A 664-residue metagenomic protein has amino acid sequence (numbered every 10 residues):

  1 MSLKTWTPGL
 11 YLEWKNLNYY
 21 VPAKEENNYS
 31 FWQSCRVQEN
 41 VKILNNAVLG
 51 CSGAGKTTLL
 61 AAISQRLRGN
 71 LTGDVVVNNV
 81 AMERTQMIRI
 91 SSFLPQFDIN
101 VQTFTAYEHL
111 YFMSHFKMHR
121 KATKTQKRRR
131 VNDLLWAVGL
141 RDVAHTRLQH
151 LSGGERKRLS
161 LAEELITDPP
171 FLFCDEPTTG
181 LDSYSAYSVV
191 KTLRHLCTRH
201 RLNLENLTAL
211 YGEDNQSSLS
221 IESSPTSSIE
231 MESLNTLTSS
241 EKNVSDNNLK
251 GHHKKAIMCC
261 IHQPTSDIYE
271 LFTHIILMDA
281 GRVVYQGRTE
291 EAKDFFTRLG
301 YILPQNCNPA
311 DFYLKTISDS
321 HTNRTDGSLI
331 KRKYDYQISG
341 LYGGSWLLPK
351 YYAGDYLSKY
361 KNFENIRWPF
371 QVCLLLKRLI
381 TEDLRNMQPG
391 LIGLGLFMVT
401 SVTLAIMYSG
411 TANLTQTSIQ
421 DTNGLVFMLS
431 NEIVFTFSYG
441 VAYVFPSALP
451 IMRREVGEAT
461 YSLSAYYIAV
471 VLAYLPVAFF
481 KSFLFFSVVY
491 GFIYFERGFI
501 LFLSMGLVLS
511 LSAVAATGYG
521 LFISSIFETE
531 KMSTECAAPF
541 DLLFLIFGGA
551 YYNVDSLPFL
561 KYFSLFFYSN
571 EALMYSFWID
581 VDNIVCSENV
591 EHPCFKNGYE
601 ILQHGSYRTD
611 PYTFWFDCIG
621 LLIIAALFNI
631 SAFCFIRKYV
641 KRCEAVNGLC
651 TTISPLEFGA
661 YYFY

Functional and structural regions predicted by a protein language model:
M1-K42, C51-S52, D74-V77, E83 (+10 more regions): Topological signature of polytopic alpha-helical transporters
Q65, T72-T85, R89: Conserved ABC transporter NBD signature motif
I90-F93, F97, Q102-H119, R130 (+1 more regions): Q-loop/switch helix immediately C-terminal to the Walker
R147-L151: Conserved ABC ATPase signature
L161, V189: Hydrophobic anchor residue at the start of the ABC signature
E164-L165: ABC ATPase C-loop
L172-E176: Catalytic Walker B motif of ABC-type/P-loop ATPase nucleotide-binding domains
V190, E205, G212, K255-C260 (+5 more regions): Alpha-helical transmembrane segments and their short interhelical loops
